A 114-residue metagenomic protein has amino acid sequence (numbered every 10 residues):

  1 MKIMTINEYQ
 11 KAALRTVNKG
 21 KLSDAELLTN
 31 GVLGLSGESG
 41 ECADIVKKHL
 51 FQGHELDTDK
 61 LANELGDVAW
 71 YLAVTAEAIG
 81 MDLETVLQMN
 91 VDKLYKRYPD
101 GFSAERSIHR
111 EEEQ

Functional and structural regions predicted by a protein language model:
M1-L65, A69-Q114: Flexible "arm" and connector segments at domain edges
